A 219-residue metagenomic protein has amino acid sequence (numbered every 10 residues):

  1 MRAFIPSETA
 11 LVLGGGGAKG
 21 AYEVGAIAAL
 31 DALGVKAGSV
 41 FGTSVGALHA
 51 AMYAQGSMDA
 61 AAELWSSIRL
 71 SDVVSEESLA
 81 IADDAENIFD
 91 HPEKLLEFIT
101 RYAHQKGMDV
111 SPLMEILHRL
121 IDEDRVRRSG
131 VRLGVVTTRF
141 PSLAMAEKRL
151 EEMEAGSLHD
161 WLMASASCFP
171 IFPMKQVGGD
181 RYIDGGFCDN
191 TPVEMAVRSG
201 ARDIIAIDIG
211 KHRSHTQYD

Functional and structural regions predicted by a protein language model:
M1-T43, A51-D219: Patatin-like phospholipase
